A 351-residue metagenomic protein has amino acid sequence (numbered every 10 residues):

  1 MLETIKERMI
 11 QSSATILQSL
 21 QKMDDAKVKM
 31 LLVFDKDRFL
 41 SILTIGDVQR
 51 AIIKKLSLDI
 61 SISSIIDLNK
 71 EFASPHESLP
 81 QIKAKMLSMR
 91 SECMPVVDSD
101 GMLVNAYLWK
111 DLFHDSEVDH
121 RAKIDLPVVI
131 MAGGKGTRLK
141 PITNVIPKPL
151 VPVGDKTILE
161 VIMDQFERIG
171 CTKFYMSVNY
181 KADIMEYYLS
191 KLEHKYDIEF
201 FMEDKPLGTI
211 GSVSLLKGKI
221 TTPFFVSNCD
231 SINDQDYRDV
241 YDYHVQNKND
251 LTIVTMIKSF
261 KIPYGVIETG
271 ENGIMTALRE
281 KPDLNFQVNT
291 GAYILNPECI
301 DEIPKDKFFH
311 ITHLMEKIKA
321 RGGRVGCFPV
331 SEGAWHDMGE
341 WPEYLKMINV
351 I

Functional and structural regions predicted by a protein language model:
M1-R8, T15, L58-K70, T143-I146: Bateman (tandem CBS) regulatory domains
R8-K27, F34-D35, I52, F72-S91 (+2 more regions): The conserved cystathionine-beta-synthase
S41-G46, V104-K110: Short hydrophobic beta-strand motif reused across regulatory alpha/beta modules
V48-S63, K110-D125, Q287: A short, polar/charged loop-to-alpha-helix boundary motif
I53, K156-C229, D239, T269 (+1 more regions): Conserved N-terminal catalytic core of the sugar/cofactor nucleotidyltransferase
H120-M185: N-terminal glycine-rich phosphate-binding loop and ensuing alpha1 helix
F224-F225, I232, R238-V245, K258-K261 (+1 more regions): Catalytic-core segments of class I nucleotidyltransferases/pyrophosphorylases that form NMP-activated intermediates
N247-I257: A short, conserved acidic/glycine-rich loop-to-beta-strand motif that forms the donor nucleotide-sugar/metal
